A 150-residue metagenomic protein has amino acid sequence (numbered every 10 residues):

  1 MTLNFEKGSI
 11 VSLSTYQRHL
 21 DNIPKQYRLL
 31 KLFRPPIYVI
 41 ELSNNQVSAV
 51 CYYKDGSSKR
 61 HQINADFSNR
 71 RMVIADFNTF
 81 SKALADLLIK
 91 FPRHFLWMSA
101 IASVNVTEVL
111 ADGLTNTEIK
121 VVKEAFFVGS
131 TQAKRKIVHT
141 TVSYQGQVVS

Functional and structural regions predicted by a protein language model:
M1-S150: Nucleotide/phosphate-binding catalytic cleft detector across ATP-hydrolyzing and phosphate-transferring enzymes
